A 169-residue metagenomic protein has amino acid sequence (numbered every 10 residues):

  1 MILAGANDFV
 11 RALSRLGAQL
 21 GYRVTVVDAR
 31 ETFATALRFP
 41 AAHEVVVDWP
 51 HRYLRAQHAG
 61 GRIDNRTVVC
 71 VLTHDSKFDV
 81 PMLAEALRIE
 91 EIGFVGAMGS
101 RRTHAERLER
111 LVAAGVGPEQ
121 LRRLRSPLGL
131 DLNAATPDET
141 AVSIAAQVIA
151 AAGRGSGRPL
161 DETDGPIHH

Functional and structural regions predicted by a protein language model:
M1, H74, L128, L132: Conserved short-loop catalytic and cofactor-binding motifs
M1-N65, L72, M82, E90: Hydrophobic, well-ordered beta-alpha structural blocks that scaffold small-molecule cofactor pockets
A6, V10, D75-S76, H104 (+1 more regions): Generic structural signal for well-ordered, non-membrane alpha-helical segments in soluble metabolic enzymes
R15, Q19, A84, R88 (+3 more regions): Short, well-ordered alpha-helices that flank and scaffold nucleotide-derived cofactor binding pockets
V27-D28, V68-V80, A84-R110: ADP-ribose/adenylate-binding Rossmann-like module
G61-R62, R66-L72, E139, P159-D164: Electropositive, surface-exposed helix/loop patches at the edges of structured domains that serve as adaptable
I92, M98-H169: Adenosine-phosphate binding glycine-rich loop
